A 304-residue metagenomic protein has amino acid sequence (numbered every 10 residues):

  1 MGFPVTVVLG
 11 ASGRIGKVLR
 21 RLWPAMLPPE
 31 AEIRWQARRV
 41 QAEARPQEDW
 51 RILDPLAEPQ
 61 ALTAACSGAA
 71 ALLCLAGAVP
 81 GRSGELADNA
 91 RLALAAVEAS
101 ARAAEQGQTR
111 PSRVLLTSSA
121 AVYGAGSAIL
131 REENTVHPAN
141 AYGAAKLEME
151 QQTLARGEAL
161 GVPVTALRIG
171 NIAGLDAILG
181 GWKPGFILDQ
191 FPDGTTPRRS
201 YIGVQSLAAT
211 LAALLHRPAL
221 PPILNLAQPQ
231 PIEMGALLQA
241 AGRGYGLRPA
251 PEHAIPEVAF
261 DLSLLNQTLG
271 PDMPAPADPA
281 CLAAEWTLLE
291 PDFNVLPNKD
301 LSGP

Functional and structural regions predicted by a protein language model:
F3-P29: N-terminal Rossmann NAD(P)H-binding glycine-rich loop of SDR-like oxidoreductase domains
L9, Q36, L75-A76, V114-A120 (+1 more regions): SDR active-site strand-loop-helix element
E48-L92: NAD(P)H-binding glycine-rich loop region in Rossmannoid oxidoreductase-like domains and their noncatalytic homologs
G84-A95, V136, N140, A144-L147 (+1 more regions): Glycine-rich NAD(P)-binding loop of the Rossmann-fold in SDR/ketoreductase-type enzymes
L94-A141: Conserved Rossmann-fold NAD(P)-dependent oxidoreductase catalytic core, especially the SDR/UDP-sugar
A139-V164: Active-site Tyr-X1-5-Lys
A155-S200: NAD(P)-dependent short-chain dehydrogenase/reductase
A208-L262, E290-P304: Mid/C-terminal beta-alpha module of Rossmann-like enzyme folds, strongest in SDR-family dehydrogenases/epimerases
